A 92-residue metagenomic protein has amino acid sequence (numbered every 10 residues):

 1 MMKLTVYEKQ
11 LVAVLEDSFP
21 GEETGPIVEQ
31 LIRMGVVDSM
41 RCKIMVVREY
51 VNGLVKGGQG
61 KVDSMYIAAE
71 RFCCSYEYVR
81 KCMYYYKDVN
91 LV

Functional and structural regions predicted by a protein language model:
M1-M34: General nucleic-acid-binding
M2-V6, K87-V92: Short acidic DE-rich linear segments
V28-Y50: Short, Lys/Arg-enriched anionic-surface-contact patches
M40-I44, G58-V62, Y76: Alpha-helix N-cap/helix-initiation sites
V46, C74-L91: Major-groove recognition helix of helix-turn-helix-like DNA-binding domains
V51, V55-G58: Short helix-to-turn junction characteristic of helix-turn-helix DNA-binding domains, especially the helix
S64-C73: Short alpha-helical "recognition helix" segments of helix-turn-helix
